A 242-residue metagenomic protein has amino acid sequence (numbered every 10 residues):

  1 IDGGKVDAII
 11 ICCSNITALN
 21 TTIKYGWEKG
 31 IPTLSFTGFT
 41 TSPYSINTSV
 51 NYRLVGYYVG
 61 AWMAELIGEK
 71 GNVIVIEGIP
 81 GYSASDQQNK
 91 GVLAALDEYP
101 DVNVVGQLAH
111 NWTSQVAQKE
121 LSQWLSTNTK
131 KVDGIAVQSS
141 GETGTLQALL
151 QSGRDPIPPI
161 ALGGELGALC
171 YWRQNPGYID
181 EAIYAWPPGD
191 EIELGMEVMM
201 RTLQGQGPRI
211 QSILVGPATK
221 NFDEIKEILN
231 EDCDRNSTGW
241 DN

Functional and structural regions predicted by a protein language model:
D2-G3, D7-E28, V92, G106 (+1 more regions): Hydrophobic alpha-helical
D7, S45, D133, E181-A182: Conserved acidic residues
I16-L54, E65, N72, E165-I179: Flexible loop/hinge segments that line or gate small-molecule binding clefts
S45, N72-E77, L93-Q115, G216: Short beta-strand elements in bilobed, periplasmic/extracellular small-molecule ligand-binding domains
T48-V73, Q87, V116-Q118, E165-C170 (+1 more regions): Hydrophobic alpha-helical segments within soluble ligand-binding/sensing domains
V55-V59, S83-V102, V116, E120 (+1 more regions): Short, solvent-exposed amphipathic alpha-helices that sit in or adjacent to ligand/effector-binding or catalytic
A84, A95-Y99, P187-N242: Hinge/cleft segment of the Venus flytrap/periplasmic-binding protein
D86-N89, L93-L108, G134-V137, L149-Q204: Extracellular/periplasmic periplasmic-binding protein-like sensory domains
